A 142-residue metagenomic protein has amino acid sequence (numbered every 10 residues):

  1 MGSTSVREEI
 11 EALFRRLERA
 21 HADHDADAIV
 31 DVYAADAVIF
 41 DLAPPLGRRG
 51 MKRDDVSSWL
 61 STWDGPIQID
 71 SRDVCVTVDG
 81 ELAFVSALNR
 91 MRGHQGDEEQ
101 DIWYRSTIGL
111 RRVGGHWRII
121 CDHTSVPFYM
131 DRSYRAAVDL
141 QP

Functional and structural regions predicted by a protein language model:
M1-A35, E81, A137-P142: Short, low-complexity N-terminal intrinsically disordered segments enriched in polar/charged residues
R7-E8, A26-E81: A solvent-exposed, acidic/Ser-Thr-rich amphipathic alpha-helical stretch
L17, V56, S71-V76, N89-M91 (+2 more regions): Hydrophobic/aromatic beta-strand elements that line small-molecule binding cavities or substrate pockets in beta-rich
I39-L42, A83-G93: Short, well-ordered beta-strand segments in beta-rich or mixed alpha/beta enzyme and ligand-binding folds
D64-P66, R92-D101: Short, cysteine-centered beta-strand-loop-beta hairpins and adjacent loop/turn segments enriched in charged/polar
Q68, E81, V85, I102-Y104: Residue-level preference for beta-strand/loop junctions
D79, H94-G96, R112-H116: Flexible loop/coil segments at beta-strand boundaries within sensory signal-transduction domains
W103-S133: Short beta-strand edge/turn micro-motifs at domain boundaries
